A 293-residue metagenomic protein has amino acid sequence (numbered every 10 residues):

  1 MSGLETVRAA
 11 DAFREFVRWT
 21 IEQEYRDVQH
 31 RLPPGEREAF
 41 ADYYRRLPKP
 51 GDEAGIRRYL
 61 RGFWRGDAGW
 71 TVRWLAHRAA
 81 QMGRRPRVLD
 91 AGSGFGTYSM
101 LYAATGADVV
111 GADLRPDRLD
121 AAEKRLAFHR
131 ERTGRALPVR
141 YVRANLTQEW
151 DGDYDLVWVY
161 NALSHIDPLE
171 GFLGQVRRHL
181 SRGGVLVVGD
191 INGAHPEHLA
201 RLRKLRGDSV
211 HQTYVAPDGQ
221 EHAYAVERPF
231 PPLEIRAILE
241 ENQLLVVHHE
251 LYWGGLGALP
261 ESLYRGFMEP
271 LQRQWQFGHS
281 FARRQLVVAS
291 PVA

Functional and structural regions predicted by a protein language model:
M1-A54: N-terminal, positively charged/glycine-rich alpha-helical extensions of SAM-dependent methyltransferases
F63-R84: Conserved alpha-helix/loop element of class I SAM-dependent methyltransferases that forms part of the SAM/SAH-binding
T97, L101-L146: Class I SAM-dependent methyltransferase SAM/SAH-binding core
Y141, E149-D151, R203-K204, L233-E240 (+1 more regions): A C-terminal cap/extension of S-adenosyl-L-methionine-dependent methyltransferases that defines the acceptor-substrate
W158: A conserved beta-strand element that flanks and buttresses the S-adenosyl-L-methionine
E170-R182: A short glycine-rich, Lys/Arg-flanked "PGG" loop and its adjoining helix->strand segment in the class I
V187-Q212: Conserved class I S-adenosyl-L-methionine
D218-L233: Acceptor-substrate binding/catalytic loop of class I
